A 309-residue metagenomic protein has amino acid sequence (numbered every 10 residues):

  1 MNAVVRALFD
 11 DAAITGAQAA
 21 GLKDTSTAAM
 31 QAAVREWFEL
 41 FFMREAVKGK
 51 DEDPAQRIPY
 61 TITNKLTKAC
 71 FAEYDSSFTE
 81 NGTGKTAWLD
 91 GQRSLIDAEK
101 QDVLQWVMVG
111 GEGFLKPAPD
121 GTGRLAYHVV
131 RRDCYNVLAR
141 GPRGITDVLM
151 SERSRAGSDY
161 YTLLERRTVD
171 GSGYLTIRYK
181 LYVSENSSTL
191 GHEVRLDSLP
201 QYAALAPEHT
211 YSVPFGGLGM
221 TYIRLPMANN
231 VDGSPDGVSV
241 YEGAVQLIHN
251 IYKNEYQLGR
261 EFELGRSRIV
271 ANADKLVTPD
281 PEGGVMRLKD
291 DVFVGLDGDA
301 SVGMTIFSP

Functional and structural regions predicted by a protein language model:
M1-A139, G144: Extended, helix-rich architectural segments
M1-F9, I14-L22, M30, V34 (+10 more regions): Extended hydrophobic/Leu-rich segments
A7, G21, E39-F42, K65 (+7 more regions): Acidic/proline-rich low-complexity IDRs
A20, T25, D53, T86 (+13 more regions): Intrinsically disordered, low-complexity, compositionally biased regions/tails
L66-Y74, D102-V103, Y161-R167, I248 (+2 more regions): Generic hydrophobic, helix-prone segments enriched in Leu/Val/Ile
Q101-L104, M108-V109, F114-G233: Extended, regular secondary-structure scaffolds
P200-P309: Extended, charged amphipathic alpha-helical segments
